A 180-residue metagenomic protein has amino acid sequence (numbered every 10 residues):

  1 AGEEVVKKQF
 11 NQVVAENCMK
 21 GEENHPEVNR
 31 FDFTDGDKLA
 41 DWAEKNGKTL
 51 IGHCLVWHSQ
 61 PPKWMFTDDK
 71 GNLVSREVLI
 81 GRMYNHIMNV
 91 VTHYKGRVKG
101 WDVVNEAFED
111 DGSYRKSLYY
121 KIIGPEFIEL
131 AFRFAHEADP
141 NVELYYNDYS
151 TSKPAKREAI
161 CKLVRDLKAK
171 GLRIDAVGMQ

Functional and structural regions predicted by a protein language model:
G2-E4, W64, S113-Y114, K153-K170: Distinct, well-ordered alpha-helical segments
K8-P26, D35-S152: Substrate-binding cleft and catalytic face of glycoside hydrolase catalytic domains, especially the flexible beta-alpha
R30-G36, A159-K162: Charged helix-capping and loop-helix junction motifs
Q180: Acidic/histidine-rich, metal-coordinating catalytic segments
